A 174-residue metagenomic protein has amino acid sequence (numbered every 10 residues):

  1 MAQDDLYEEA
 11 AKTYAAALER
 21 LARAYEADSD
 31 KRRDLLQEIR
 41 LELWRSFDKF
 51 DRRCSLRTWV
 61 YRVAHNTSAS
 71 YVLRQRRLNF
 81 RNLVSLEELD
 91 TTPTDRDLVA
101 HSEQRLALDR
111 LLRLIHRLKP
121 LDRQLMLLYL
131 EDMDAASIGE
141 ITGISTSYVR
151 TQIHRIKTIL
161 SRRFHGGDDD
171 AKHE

Functional and structural regions predicted by a protein language model:
M1-R20, D30-R33, W44: A short, charge-rich alpha-helical start-of-domain segment used by transcription regulators
D5-Y7, N82-V84, I141, K157-E174: C-terminal edge and immediately downstream basic/flexible tail or linker adjoining helix-turn-helix-like DNA-binding
A10, Y14-L18, A22, I39 (+2 more regions): Residue-level preference for hydrophobic side chains embedded in well-ordered alpha helices
A15, E19, R40, K119 (+2 more regions): C-terminal flanking helix
D34-L41, R45, C54-N66: Structural recognition of an alpha-helix C-terminal capping motif at a helix-to-coil junction
K49-D51, R62-L83, Q104: Arg/Lys-rich amphipathic alpha helix in sigma70-family domain 2
H65, A69, A136-G167: DNA-recognition helix of helix-turn-helix
T94-M126, E131-A136, E140: Amphipathic alpha-helical segment used for protein-protein interaction
